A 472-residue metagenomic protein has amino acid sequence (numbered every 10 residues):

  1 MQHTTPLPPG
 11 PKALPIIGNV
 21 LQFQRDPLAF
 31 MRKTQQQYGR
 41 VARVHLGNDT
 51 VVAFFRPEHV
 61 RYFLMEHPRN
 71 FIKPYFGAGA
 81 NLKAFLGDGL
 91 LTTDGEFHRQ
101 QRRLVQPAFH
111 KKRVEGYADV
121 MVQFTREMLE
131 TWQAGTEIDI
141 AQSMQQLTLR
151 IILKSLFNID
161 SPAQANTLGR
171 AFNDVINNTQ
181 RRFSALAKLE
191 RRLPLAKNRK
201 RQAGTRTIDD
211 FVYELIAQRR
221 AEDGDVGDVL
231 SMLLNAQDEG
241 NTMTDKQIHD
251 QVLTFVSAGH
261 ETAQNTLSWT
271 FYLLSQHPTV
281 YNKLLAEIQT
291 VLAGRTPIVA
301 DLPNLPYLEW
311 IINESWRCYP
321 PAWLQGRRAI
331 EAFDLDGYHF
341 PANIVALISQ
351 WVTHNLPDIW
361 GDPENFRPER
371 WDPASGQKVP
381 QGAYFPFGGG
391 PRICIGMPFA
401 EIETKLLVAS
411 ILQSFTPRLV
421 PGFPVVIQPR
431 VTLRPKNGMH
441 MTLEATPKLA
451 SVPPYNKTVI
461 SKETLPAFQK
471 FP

Functional and structural regions predicted by a protein language model:
M1-Q100, E115-E127, I159-A163, R199 (+3 more regions): N-terminal membrane-proximal hinge/A-helix region immediately C-terminal to the signal-anchor transmembrane segment
Q2-P8, I16, M31, F71-L82 (+4 more regions): Cytochrome P450 heme-thiolate monooxygenase catalytic core
V20-G39, D210, E214, R295-D336: Conserved cytochrome P450 K-helix E-x-x-R motif and the immediately C-terminal K′/meander segment
K197, R201, L308-L324, N437-P472: C-terminal domain-closing interface element
T262-S275, L407: Short, small-residue alpha-helix embedded
P278-V280, V379, M397-L433: Cytochrome P450 heme-binding "Cys pocket" and the immediately downstream C-terminal segment
I348-G376, K457-S461: Conserved cytochrome P450 K-helix/beta-meander segment immediately N-terminal to the heme-binding cysteine loop
